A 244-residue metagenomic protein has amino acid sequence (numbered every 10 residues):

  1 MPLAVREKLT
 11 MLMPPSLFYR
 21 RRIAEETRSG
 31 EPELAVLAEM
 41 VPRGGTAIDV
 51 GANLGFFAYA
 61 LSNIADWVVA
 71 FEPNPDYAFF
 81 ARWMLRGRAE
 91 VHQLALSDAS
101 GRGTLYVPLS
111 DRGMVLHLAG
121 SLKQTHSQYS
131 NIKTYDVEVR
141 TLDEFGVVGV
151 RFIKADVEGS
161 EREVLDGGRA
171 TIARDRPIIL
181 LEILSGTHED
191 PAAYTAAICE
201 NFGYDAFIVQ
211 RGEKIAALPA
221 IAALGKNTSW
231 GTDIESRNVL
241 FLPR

Functional and structural regions predicted by a protein language model:
M1-R244: Phosphate/nucleotide-binding beta-alpha loop and adjacent structural elements of enzyme active sites
